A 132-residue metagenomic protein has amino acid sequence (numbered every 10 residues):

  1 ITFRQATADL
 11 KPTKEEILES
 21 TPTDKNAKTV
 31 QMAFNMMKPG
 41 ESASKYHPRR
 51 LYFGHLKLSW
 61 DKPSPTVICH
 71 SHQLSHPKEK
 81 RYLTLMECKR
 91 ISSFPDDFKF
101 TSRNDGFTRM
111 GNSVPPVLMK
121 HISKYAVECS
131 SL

Functional and structural regions predicted by a protein language model:
I1-L10: A conserved active-site cap/scaffold subdomain adjacent to cofactor or substrate pockets
L10-L132: C-terminal target-recognition/interaction regions appended to catalytic cores
